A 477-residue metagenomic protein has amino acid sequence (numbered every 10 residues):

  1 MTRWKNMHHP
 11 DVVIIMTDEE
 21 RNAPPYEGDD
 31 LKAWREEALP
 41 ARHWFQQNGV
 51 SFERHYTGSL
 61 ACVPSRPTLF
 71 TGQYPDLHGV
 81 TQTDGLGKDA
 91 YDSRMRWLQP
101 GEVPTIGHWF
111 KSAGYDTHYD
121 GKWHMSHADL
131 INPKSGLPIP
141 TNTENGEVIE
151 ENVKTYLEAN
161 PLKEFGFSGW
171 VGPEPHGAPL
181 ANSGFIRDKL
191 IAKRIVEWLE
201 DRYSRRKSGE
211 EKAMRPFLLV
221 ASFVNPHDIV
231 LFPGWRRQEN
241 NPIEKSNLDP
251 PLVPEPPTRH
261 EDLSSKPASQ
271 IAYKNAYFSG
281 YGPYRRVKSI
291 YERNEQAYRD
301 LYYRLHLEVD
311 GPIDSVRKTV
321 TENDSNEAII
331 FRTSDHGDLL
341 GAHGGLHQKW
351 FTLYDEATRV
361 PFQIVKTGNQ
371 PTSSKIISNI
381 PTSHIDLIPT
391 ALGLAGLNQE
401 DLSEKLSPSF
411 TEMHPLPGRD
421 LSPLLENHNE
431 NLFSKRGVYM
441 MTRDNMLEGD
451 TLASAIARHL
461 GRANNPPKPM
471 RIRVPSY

Functional and structural regions predicted by a protein language model:
N6-H8, M16-R35, R205-R215, F223-P381 (+2 more regions): Active-site-proximal cap/lid insertion segments
P10-D11, R35-P40, P64, P100-S112 (+8 more regions): A structural signal for well-ordered alpha-helical segments within the folded catalytic domains of diverse enzymes
I14-T17, R21-T105, W109, Y115 (+1 more regions): Active-site segment of extracytoplasmic enzymes that catalyze sulfate/phosphate-ester chemistry
E19-N22, G58-C62, Y74-D76, W123-S126 (+7 more regions): Short, solvent-exposed loop/turn segments at secondary-structure junctions
E53, S65-R66, H78, A113 (+4 more regions): Core domains of carbohydrate- and sulfate-ester-processing enzymes
T71-K193, E197-R206, E210-M214, V230-G234 (+1 more regions): Catalytic-site neighborhoods of secreted/periplasmic enzymes that process anionic sulfate/phosphate groups
M125, R237, D355, M441-Y477: C-terminal, low-complexity/hydrophilic appendages and adjacent surface loops of extracellular/periplasmic anionic
S168-A178, D314, K349-S434, M441 (+1 more regions): Substrate-binding rim/cap in mid-to-C-terminal beta-strand-loop elements of soluble/periplasmic
